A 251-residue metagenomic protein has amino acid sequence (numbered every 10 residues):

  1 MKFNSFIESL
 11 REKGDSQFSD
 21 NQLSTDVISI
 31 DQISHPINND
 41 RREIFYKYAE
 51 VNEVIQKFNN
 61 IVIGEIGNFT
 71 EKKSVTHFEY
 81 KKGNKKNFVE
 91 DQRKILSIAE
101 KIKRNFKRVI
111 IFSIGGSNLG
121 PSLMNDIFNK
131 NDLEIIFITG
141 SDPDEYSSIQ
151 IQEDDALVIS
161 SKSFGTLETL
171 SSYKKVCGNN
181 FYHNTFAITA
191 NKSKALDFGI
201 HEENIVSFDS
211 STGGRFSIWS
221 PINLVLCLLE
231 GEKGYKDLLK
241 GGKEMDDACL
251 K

Functional and structural regions predicted by a protein language model:
M1-E100, K107: Extended, charge-enriched "interface" segments that sit outside catalytic cores
L96, E100-L250: Glycine-rich phosphate-binding loops that contact phosphosugars or nucleotide phosphates
